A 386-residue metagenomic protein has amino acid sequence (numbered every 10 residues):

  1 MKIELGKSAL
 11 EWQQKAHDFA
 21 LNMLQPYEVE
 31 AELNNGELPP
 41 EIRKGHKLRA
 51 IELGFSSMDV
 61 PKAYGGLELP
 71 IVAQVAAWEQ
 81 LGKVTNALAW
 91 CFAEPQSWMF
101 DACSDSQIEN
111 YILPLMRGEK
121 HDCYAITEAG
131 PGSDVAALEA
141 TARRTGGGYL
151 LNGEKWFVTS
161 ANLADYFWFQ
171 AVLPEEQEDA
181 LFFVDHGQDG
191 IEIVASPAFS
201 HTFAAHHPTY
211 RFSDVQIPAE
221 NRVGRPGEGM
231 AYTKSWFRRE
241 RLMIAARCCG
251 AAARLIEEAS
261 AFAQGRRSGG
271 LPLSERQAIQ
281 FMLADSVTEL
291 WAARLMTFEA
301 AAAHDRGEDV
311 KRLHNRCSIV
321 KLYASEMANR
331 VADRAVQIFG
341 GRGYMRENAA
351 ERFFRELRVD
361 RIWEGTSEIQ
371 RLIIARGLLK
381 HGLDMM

Functional and structural regions predicted by a protein language model:
M1-V84, L88, D105-Q107, M116-E119 (+2 more regions): Alpha-helical interface subdomain recognition
E68-Q80, D134-L138, R211, I217: Structural signature of FAD isoalloxazine-binding scaffolds in flavoprotein oxidoreductases
L88-I108, G132: N-terminal glycine-rich flavin-associated loop
G118-I126: A short, Trp-centered hydrophobic/proline-enriched beta-strand micro-motif
A137, G187-P218: Flexible, small-/acidic-enriched active-site or ligand-binding loops
N152-I193: A short core secondary-structure module
W156-A161, T202, V359-T366: Glycine-rich phosphate/pyrophosphate-binding beta-alpha loops
P208-S235: A short, charged helix-loop
